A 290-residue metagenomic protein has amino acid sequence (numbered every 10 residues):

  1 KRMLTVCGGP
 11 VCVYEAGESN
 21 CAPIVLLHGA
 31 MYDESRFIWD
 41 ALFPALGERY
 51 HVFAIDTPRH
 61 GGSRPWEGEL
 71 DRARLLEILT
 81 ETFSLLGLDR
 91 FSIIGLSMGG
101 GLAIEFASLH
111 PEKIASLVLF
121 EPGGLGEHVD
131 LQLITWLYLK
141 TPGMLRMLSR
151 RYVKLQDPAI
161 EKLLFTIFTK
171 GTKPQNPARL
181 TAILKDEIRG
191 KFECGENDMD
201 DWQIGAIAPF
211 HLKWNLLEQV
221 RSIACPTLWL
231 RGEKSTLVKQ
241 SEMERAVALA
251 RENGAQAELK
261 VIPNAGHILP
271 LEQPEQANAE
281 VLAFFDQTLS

Functional and structural regions predicted by a protein language model:
K1-P10: N-terminal cap/lid segment of alpha/beta-hydrolase-fold proteins
G9, E15-G62: Conserved HGGG/HGGXW glycine-rich cap/lid loop of the alpha/beta-hydrolase fold
P44, S222-A265: Conserved loop-alpha-helix segment in the C-terminal half of the alpha/beta-hydrolase fold that carries the catalytic
F53-I94, D130, A279: Active-site loop/oxyanion-hole signature of alpha/beta-hydrolase fold enzymes
G95, G99, A103: Gly/Ala-rich beta-loop-alpha elbow adjacent to hydrolase catalytic centers
S108, L117-R150: Flexible "cap/lid" loop of the alpha/beta hydrolase fold
R151-C225: Conserved alpha/beta-hydrolase catalytic His-Asp/Glu region
N253-S290: Catalytic active-site module of serine/aspartate enzymes centered on a nucleophile-bearing elbow/loop
